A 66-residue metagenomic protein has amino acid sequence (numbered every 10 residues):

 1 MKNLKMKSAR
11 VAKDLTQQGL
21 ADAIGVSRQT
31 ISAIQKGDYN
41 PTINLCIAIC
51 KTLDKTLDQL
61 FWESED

Functional and structural regions predicted by a protein language model:
M1-A12: A short, Lys/Arg-rich alpha-helix, primarily the initiator
V11-A12, A23, I43: Charged/polar positions on well-ordered alpha helices
A12, K51, F61-D66: Short, charged recognition helix plus adjacent turn of helix-turn-helix-like nucleic-acid-binding domains
L15-S32: Short alpha-helical DNA-recognition segment
N44-Q59: DNA major-groove recognition helix of helix-turn-helix/homeodomain DNA-binding modules
